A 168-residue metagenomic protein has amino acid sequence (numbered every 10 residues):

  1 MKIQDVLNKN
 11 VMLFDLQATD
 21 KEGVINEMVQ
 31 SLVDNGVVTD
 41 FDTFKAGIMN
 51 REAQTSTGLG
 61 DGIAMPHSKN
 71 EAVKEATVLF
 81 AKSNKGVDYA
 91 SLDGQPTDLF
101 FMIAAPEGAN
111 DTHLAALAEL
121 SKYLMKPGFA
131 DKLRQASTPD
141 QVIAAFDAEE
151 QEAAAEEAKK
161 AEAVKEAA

Functional and structural regions predicted by a protein language model:
M1-A168: Cytosolic covalent-transfer regions centered on His/Cys nucleophiles that carry phosphoryl or persulfide groups
